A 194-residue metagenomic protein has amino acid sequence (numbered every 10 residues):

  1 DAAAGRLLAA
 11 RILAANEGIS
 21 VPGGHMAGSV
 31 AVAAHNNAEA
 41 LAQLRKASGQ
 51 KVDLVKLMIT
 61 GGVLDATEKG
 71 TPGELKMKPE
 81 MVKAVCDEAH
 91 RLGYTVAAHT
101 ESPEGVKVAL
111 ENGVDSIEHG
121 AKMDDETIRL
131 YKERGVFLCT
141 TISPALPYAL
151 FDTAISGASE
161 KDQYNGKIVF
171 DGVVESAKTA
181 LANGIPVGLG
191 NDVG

Functional and structural regions predicted by a protein language model:
D1-L8, V32-K56, D87: Alpha-helical scaffold segments that flank or form the walls of functional sites
L8-V30: Metal-cofactor-binding active-site regions of metalloenzymes
N16, K56-T60: Core alpha/beta catalytic barrel or barrel-like domain that forms the active/cofactor pocket in diverse metabolic
P22, G61-V174, A182-N183, G188-V193: Active-site core of metal-dependent hydrolases
H25-Q43, E74, T95-A97: Active-site mouth loops of central-metabolism enzymes
Q43, V173-A177: Short, charged beta->alpha transition segments
S48-G49, K178-N183: Glycine-rich phosphate/diphosphate-binding loops that line cofactor/substrate pockets in enzymes
